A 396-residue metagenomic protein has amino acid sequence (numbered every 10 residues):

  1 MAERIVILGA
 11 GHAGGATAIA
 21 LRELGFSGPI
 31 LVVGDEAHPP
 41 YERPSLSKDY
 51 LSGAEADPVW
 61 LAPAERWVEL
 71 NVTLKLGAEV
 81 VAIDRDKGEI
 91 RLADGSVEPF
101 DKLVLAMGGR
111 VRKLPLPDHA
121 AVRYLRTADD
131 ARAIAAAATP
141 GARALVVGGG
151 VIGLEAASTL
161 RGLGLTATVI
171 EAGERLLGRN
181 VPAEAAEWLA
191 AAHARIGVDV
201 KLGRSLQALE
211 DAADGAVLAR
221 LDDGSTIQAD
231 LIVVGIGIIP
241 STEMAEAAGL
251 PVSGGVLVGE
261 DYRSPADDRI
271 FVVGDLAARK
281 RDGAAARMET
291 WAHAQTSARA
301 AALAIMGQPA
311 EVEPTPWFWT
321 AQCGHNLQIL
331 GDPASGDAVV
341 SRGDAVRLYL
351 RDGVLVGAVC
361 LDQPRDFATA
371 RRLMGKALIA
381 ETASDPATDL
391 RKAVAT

Functional and structural regions predicted by a protein language model:
M1-L8, W60-L145, R220-D222, T226 (+3 more regions): FAD-binding core/adjacent interface of flavoenzyme oxidoreductases
A2-R4, E23, L276-A368: Mid-to-C-terminal Rossmann-like scaffold of FAD/NAD(P)H-dependent oxidoreductases
A2-T73, A157-N180, T369: Beta1-alpha1 glycine-rich phosphate/pyrophosphate-binding loop at the start of Rossmann-like nucleotide-binding domains
R4, S225-P251, H325-T396: C-terminal catalytic lobe of FAD-dependent flavoproteins
G9-H12, D35, R126-T127, V147-I152: Glycine-rich Rossmann-fold phosphate-binding loop(s) that bind the pyrophosphate of adenine dinucleotide cofactors
S27-P29, L70-R91, E98, L163-G259: A Rossmann-like FAD-binding core segment of flavoenzymes
A56-W60, S253-G255, Q308-W317: A short alpha-helix-loop-beta-strand transition element characteristic of N-terminal alpha/beta dinucleotide-binding
A120-P140, D211, G215-R220, S225-A294: FAD-site-proximal beta/loop scaffold in flavoenzymes
